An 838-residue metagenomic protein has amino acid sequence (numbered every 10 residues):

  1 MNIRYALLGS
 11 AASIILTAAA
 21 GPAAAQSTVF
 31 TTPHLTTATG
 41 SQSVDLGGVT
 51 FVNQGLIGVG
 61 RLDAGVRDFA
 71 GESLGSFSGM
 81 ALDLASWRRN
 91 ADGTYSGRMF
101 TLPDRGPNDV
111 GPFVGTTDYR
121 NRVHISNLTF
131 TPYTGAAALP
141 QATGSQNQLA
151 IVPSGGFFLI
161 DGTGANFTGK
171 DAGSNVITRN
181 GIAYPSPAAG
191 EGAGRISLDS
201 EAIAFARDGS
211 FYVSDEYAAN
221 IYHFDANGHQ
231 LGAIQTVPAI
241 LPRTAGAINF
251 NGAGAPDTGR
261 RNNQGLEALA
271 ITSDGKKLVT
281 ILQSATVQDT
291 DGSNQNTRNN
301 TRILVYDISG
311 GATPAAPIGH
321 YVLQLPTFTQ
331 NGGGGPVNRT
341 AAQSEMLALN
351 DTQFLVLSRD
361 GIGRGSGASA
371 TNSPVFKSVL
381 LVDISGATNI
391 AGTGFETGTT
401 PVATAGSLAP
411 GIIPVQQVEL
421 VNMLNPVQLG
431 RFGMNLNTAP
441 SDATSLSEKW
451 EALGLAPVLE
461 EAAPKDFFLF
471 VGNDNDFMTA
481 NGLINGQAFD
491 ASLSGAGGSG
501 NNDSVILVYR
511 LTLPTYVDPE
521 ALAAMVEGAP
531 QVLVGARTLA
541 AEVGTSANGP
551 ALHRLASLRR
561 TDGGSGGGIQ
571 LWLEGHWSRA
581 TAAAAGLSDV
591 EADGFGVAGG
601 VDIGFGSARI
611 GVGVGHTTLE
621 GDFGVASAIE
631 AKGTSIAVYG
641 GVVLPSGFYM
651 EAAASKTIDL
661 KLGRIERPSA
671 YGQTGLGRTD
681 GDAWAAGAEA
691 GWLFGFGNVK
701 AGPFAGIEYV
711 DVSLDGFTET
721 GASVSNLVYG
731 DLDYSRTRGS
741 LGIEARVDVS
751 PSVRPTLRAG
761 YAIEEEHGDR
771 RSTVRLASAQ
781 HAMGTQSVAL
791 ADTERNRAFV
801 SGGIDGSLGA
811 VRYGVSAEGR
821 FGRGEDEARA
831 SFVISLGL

Functional and structural regions predicted by a protein language model:
M1-Q26: Gram-negative bacterial Sec-dependent N-terminal signal peptides
A25-G528: Sequence/structural signature of beta-propeller domains
D68, E191, D257, G334 (+10 more regions): Outer-membrane beta-barrel proteins
G75, G259-R261, N296, V337 (+7 more regions): Transmembrane beta-barrel outer-membrane domains
M80, L269, L455, V597-I603 (+9 more regions): Residues on the lipid-exposed face of transmembrane beta-strands in outer-membrane beta-barrel proteins
T244-G252, Q487-A496, A585-A592, D622-I629 (+3 more regions): Solvent-exposed, glycine/polar-rich loop segments of beta-barrel outer-membrane systems
A405-S441, I610, A637, Y729-L838: Outer membrane beta-barrel transmembrane domains
A529-A701, G814-S835: Outer membrane beta-barrel translocator domains of Type V secretion systems
